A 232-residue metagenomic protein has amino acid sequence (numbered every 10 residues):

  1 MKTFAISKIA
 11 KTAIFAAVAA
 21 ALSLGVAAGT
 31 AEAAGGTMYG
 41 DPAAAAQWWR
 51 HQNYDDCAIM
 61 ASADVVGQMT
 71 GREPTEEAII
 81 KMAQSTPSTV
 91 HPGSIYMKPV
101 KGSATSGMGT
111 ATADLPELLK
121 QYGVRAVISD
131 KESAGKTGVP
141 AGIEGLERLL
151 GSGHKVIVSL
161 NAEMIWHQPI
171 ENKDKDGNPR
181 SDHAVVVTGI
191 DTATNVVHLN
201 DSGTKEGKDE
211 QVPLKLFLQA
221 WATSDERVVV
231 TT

Functional and structural regions predicted by a protein language model:
T3-E117, Q121, P169-E171, K175-N178 (+1 more regions): Active-site-adjacent structural segments surrounding the nucleophilic cysteine of cysteine proteases and isopeptidases
D56-A58, A126-D130, V156-L160, V186 (+2 more regions): Structural recognition of the beta-strand scaffold that forms the well-ordered cores of secreted hydrolase catalytic
A61, D130-S133, L160-M164, G189-D191 (+1 more regions): A mature extracytoplasmic/lumenal domain signature
G71-I79, A126-G135: Surface-exposed patches in mature extracellular/periplasmic domains of secreted proteins
M108-L115, V139, E210, L214: A structural signal for well-ordered alpha-helical scaffolds and beta->alpha junctions
Q121-R125, L150: Exposed, flexible binding/inhibitory loops of compact, secreted disulfide-stabilized domains
G138-H198: Active-site-adjacent substructure of cysteine-protease-like catalytic cores
N172-K173, N178-P179, V186-T232: Noncatalytic regulatory segments and standalone regulatory/sensor domains
